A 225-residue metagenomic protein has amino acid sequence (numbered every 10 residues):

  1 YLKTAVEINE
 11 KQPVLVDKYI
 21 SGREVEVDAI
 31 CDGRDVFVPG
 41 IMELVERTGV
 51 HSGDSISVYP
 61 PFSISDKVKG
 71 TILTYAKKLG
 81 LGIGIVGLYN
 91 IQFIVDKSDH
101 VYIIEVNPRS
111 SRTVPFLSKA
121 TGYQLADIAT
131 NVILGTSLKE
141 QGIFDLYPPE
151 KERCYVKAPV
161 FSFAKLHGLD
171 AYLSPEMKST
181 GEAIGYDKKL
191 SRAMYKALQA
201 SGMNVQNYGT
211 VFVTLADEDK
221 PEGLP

Functional and structural regions predicted by a protein language model:
Y1-E222: ATP-dependent carboxylate activation and anion-phosphoryl transfer catalytic cores that bind Mg-ATP to form
